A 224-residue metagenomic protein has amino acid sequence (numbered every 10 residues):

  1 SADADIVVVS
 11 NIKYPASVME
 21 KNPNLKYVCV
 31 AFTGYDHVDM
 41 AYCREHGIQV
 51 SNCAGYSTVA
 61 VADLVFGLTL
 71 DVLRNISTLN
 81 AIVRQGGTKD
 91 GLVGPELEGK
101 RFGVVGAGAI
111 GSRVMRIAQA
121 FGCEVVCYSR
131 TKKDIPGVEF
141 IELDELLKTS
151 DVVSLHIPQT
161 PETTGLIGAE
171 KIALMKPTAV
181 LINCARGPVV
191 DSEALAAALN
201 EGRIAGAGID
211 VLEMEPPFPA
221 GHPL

Functional and structural regions predicted by a protein language model:
S1-S51, K148, G168: An N-terminal-biased, well-structured beta-alpha scaffold segment characteristic of Rossmann-like dinucleotide-binding
D5-I6, Y27, V152, V180 (+1 more regions): Short, Asp-centered acidic motifs that coordinate Mg2+ and/or phosphate in catalytic or ligand-binding sites
I6-V9, V28, G122-S129, G208-D210: Short, hydrophobic beta-strand segments that form beta-sheet elements in well-ordered domains
I12, T33, S129, D151 (+3 more regions): Short glycine-/small-residue-rich Rossmann-like dinucleotide-binding loops
K13-S17, D36-H37, T160-T163, V189-V190 (+1 more regions): Short glycine-rich, flexible loops that bind phosphorylated cofactors or substrates
H46, A54-R101, R113-A120, C127-Y128: Phosphate-binding beta-alpha-beta segment of Rossmann-like dinucleotide-binding domains, i.e., the NAD(P)
V50, T178-V180, C184-L224: Rossmann-like dinucleotide-binding domain for NAD(H)/NADP(H)
G91-P177: Rossmann-like dinucleotide/phosphate-binding beta-alpha-beta segment
